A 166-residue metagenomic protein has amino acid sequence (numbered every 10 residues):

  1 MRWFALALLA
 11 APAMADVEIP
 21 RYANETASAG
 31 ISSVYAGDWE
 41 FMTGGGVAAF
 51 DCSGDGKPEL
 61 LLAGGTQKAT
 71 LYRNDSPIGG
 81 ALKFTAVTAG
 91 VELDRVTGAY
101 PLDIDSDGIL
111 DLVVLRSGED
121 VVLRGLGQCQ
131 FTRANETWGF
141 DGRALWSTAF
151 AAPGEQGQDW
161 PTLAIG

Functional and structural regions predicted by a protein language model:
M1-L6: Sec-dependent signal peptide recognition, specifically the positively charged N-region followed immediately by
L9-A11: Hydrophobic alpha-helical segments of integral membrane proteins
A13-G166: Acidic, glycine/proline-rich Ca2+-coordinating loop motifs
